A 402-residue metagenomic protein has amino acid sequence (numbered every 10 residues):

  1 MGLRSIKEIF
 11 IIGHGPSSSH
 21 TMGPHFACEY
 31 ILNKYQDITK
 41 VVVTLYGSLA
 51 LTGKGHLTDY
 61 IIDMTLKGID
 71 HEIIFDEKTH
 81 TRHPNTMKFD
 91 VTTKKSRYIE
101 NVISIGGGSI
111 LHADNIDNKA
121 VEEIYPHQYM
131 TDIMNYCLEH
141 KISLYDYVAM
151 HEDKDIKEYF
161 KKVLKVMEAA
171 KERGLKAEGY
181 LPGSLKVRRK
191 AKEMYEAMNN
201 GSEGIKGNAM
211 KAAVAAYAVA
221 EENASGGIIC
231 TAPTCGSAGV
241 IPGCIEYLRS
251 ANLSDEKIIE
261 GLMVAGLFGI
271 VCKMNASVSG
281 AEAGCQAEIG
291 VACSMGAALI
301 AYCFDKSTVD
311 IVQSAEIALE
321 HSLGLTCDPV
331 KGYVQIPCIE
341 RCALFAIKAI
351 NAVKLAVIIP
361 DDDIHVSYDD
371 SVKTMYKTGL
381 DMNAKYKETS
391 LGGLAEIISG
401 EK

Functional and structural regions predicted by a protein language model:
R4-G13, A220-I229, C272-E282, P329-V334: Glycine/charged-rich beta-loop-alpha catalytic/anionic-binding loops adjacent to active sites
F10-C28, G226-C244, C285-C293: Conserved phosphate/anionic-ligand binding catalytic regions in large, soluble enzymes, centered on
S19-K34, P242-L253, A297-D305: Alpha-helical support elements that line or immediately flank enzyme active sites and cofactor-binding pockets
G23-V91, E100-V102: Early transmembrane hairpin of solute transport permeases
T65, H71-S202: C-terminal regulatory domains involved in ligand/effector binding and gene-expression control
E168-Y247, N252, E256-I270, S277-G280 (+1 more regions): Accessory "access/gating" subregions that flank catalytic or transport cores
V214, A218, G239-R249, M263-I270 (+3 more regions): Contiguous, well-ordered alpha-helical segments that form the cores/surfaces of helical PPI scaffolds
I300-K402: Functionally critical mobile loop/hinge segments
